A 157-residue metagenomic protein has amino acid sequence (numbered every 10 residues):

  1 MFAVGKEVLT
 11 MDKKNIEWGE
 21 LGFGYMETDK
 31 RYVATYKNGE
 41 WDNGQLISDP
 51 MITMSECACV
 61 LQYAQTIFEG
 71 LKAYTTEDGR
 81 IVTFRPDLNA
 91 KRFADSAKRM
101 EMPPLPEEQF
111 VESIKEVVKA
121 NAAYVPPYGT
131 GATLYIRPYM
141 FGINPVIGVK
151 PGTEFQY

Functional and structural regions predicted by a protein language model:
M1-Y157: Conserved alpha/beta cores of soluble small-molecule-handling proteins
